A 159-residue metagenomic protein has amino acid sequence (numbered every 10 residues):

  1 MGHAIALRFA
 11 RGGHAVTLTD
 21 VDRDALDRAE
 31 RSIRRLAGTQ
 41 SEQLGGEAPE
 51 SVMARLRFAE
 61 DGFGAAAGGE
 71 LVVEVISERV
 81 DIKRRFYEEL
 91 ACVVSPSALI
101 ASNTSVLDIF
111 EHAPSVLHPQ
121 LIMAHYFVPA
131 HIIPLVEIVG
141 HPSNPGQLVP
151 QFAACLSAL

Functional and structural regions predicted by a protein language model:
M1-L36, V93: NAD(P)+-binding Rossmann beta1-loop-alpha1 motif at the extreme N-terminus of oxidoreductases
F9, E30, R34-L44, V73 (+3 more regions): Structural signal for hydrophobic packing residues in well-ordered secondary-structure cores of soluble enzyme domains
A15, R55, Q120: Residues at the starts of beta-strands that form the adenosine-phosphate
V21-R28, T39-L99, V106-E111: Rossmann-like NAD(P)-binding element
L99-L159: Rossmann-fold dinucleotide-binding core
